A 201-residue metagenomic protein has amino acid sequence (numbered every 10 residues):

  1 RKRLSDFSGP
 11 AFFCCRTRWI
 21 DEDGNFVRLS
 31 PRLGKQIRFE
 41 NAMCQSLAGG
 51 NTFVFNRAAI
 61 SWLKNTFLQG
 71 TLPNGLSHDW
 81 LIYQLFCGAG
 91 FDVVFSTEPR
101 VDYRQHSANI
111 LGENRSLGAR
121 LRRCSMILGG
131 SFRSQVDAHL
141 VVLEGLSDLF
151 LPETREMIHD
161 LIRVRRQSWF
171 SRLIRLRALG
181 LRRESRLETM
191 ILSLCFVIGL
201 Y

Functional and structural regions predicted by a protein language model:
R1-L117: Nucleotide-sugar donor-binding/catalytic module of glycosyltransferases that assemble extracellular/cell-envelope
N65-T66, G70, L76, R104-Y201: C-terminal subregions of glycosyltransferases and related glycan-biosynthesis enzymes
